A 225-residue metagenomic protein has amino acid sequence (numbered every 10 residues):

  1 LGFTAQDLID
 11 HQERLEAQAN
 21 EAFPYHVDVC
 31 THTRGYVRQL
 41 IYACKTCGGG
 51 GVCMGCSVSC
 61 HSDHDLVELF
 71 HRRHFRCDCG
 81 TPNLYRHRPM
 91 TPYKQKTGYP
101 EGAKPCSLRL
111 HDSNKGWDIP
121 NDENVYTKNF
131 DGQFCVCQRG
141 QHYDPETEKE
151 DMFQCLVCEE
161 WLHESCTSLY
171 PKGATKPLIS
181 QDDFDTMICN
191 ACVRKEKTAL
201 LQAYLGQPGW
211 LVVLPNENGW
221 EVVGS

Functional and structural regions predicted by a protein language model:
L1-S225: PHD-type zinc finger and closely related Cys/His-rich zinc-binding mini-domains in nuclear regulators
